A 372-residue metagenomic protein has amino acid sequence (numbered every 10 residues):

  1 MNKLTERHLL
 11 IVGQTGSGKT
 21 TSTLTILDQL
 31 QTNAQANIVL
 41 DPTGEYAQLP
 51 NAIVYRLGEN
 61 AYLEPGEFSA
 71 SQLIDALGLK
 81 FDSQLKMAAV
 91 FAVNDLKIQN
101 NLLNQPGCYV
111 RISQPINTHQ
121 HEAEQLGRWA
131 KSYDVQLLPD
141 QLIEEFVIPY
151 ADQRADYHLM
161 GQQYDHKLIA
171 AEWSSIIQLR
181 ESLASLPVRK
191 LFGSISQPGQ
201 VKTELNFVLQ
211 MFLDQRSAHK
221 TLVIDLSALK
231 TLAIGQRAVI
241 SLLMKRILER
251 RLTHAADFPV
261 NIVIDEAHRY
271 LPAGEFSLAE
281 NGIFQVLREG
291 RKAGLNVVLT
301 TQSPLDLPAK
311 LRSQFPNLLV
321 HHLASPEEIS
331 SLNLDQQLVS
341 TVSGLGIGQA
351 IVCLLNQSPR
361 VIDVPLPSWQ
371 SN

Functional and structural regions predicted by a protein language model:
M1-L63, A309, L334, V339 (+1 more regions): Glycine-rich phosphate-binding loop of nucleotide-binding enzymes
N2-K3, L213-D214, T341-G344: Replace "in large, NTP-powered and nucleic-acid-processing enzymes" with "in large, NTP-powered factors and other
L4, T23, G66, E172 (+6 more regions): Active-site-proximal structural scaffolding
H8-L10, A36-I38, H219-V223, P259-N261 (+1 more regions): Residue-level preference for the first positions of well-ordered beta-strands
L9, T15, A228-S340, S368: Conserved P-loop NTPase motor cores
T20, L79, N317-H321: Short, well-ordered loop/turn and helix-capping segments at boundaries between secondary-structure elements and domains
L27-Q29, Q48-V54, P65-S71, D75-Q285 (+1 more regions): P-loop NTPase motor domains
S340-N372: Conserved P-loop NTPase
